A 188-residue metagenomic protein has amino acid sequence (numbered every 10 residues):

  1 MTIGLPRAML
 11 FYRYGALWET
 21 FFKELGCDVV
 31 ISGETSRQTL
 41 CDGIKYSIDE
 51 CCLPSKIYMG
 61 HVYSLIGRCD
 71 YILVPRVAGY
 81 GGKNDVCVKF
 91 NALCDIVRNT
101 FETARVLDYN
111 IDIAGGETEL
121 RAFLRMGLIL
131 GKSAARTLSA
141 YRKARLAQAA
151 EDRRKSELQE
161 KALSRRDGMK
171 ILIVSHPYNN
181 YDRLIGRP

Functional and structural regions predicted by a protein language model:
M1-P188: An N-terminal assembly and electron-transfer interface module characteristic of large anaerobic redox and radical
